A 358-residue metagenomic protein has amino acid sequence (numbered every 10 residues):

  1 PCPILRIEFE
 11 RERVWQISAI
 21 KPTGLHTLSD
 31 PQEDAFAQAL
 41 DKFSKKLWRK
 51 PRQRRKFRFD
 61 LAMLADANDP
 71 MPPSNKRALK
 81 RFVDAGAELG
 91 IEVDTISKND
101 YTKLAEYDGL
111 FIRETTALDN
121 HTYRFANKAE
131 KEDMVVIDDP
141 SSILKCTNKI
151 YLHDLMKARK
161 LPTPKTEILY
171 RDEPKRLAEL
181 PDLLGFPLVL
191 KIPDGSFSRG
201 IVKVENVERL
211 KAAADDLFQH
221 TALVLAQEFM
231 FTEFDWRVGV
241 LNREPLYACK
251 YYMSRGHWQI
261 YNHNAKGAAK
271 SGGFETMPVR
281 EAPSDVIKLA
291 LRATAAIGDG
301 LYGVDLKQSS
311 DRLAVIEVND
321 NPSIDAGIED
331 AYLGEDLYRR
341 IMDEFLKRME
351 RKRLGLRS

Functional and structural regions predicted by a protein language model:
P1, R11-K165: Conserved N-proximal alpha/beta basic substrate-recognition cap immediately N-terminal to, or forming the N-lobe
C2-E8, T95-K98, Q227, D299-S310: A short glycine-rich, hydrophobically flanked beta-strand micro-motif that places a catalytic Asp/Glu for divalent metal
W15-P22, Y107-I112, V238-L241, L306 (+1 more regions): A short beta-strand motif that forms the metal-chelation/ATP-contact edge of phosphoryl-transfer active sites
L61-M63, L188, I201: Conserved hydrophobic helix-helix packing surfaces used for dimerization/oligomerization
L155-K157, P181-R199, T221-W236: ATP-grasp fold ATP-binding core
P164-P187: Rossmann-like NAD(P)H-binding beta-loop-alpha module
V202-T294: Phosphate-binding site of ATP-dependent enzymes
E281, A295-D299, Q308-S358: C-terminal active-site "lid" helix and adjoining low-complexity regulatory extension at the edge of ATP-using catalytic
